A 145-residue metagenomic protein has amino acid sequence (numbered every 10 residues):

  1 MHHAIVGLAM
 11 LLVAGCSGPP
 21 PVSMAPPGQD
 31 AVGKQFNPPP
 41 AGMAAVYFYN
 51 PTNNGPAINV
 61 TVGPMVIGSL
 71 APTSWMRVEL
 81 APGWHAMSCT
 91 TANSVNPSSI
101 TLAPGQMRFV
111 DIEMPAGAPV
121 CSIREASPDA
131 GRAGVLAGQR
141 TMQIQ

Functional and structural regions predicted by a protein language model:
M1-G18: Sec-dependent bacterial lipoprotein signal peptides
C16-Q145: Short loop/turn and low-complexity linker motifs enriched in small/turn-promoting residues
